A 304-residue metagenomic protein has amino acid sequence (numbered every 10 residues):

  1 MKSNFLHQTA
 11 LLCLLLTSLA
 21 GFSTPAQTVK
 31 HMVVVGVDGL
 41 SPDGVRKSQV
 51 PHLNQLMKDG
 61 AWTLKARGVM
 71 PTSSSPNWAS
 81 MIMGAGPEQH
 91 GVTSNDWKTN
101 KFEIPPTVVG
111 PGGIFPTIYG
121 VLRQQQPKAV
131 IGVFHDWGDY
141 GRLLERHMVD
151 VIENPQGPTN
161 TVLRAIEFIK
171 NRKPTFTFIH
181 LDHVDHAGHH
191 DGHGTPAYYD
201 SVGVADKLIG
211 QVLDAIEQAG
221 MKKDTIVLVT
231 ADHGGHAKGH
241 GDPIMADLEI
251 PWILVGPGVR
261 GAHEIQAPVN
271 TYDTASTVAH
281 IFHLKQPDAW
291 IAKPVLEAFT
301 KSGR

Functional and structural regions predicted by a protein language model:
M1-L11: Bacterial N-terminal signal peptides that target proteins for export
T9-G21: Bacterial N-terminal signal peptides
Q27-V29, P42-Q124: Active-site nucleophile/metal-coordination loop of metallo-enzymes that catalyze phosphate/sulfate and related
H31-G36, T63-R67, S80-I82, V121 (+6 more regions): Structural recognition of the beta-strand scaffold that forms the well-ordered cores of secreted hydrolase catalytic
V34, H52-L53, V204-M245, V278: Metal-dependent active-site segment of extracytoplasmic phospho-/sulfohydrolases and closely related
G39-G44, R67-G68, E103-G110, G120-V121 (+5 more regions): Second-shell loop/turn segments in exported
G138-E153, I166-K207, Q211, G239: Active-site His/acidic residue clusters
P243-K285, L296-K301: Substrate-binding rim/cap in mid-to-C-terminal beta-strand-loop elements of soluble/periplasmic
